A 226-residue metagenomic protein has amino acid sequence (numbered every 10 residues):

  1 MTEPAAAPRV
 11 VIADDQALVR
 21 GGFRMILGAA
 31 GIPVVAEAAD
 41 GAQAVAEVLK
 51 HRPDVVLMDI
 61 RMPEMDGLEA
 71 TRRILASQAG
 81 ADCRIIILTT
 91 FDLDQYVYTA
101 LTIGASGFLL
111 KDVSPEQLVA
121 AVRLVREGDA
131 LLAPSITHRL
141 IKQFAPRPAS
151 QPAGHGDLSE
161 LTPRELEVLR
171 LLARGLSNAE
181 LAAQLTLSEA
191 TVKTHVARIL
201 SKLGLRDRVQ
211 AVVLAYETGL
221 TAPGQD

Functional and structural regions predicted by a protein language model:
D14, D59, T89: Active-site residues of response regulator receiver
A17-A36: Two-component/phosphorelay signaling modules centered on CheY-like receiver
D40-Q43, D66-R72: Acidic catalytic/metal-coordinating carboxylates
H51-L57: Active-site beta3 strand of CheY-like receiver
M62: Receiver (REC) domain active-site loop signature in two-component systems and cognate sites in sensor histidine kinases
V97-T102, G107, D112-P163, E167 (+1 more regions): Short, flexible helix-to-coil linker/hinge segments that flank and couple to helix-turn-helix
G175-Q210: Recognition helix of helix-turn-helix DNA-binding domains
L200-D226: Basic, Lys/Arg-enriched C-terminal extension of HTH/homeodomain DNA-binding domains
